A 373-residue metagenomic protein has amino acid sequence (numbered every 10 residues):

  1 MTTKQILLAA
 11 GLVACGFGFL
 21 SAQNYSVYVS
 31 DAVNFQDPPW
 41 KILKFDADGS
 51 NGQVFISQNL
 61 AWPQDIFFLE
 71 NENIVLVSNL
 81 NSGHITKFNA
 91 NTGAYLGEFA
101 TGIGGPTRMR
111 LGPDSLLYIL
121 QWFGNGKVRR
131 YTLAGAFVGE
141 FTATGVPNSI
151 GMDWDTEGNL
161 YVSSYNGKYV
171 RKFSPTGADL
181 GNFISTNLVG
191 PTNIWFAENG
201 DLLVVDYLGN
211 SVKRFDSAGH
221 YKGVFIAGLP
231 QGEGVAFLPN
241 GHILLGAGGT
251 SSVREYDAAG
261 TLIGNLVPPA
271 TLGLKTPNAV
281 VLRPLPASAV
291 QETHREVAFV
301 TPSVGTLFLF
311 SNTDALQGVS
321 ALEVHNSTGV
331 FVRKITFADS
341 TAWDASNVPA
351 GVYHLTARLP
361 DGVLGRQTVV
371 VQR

Functional and structural regions predicted by a protein language model:
S21-I56, N278, L282-P284: An edge-strand/N-cap motif at the start of beta-rich repeat modules
V27-P38, Q58, F68-E70, V75-S82 (+6 more regions): Conserved beta-strand positions in repeat-built beta-propeller and related beta-rich domains
P38-W40, Q58-E72, G102-L117, F123-N125 (+4 more regions): Beta-rich, blade/repeat-based domains predominating in secreted/periplasmic proteins but also intracellular
W40-L43, H84-K87, G126-R130, K168-K172 (+2 more regions): A short loop-to-beta-strand structural motif that recurs across blades of beta-propeller domains
D46-S50, N89-G93, Y131-A136, F173-A178 (+2 more regions): Short loop/turn segments that connect beta-strands within beta-propeller blades
S50-S57, A94-A100, A136-A143, A178-S185 (+2 more regions): A short beta-strand motif characteristic of beta-propeller blades
G249-P286: Blade-level signature of beta-propeller repeat domains, shared across WD40, Kelch, NHL, RCC1 and BNR/Asp-box propellers
T293-R373: C-terminal outer-membrane/trafficking sorting elements
